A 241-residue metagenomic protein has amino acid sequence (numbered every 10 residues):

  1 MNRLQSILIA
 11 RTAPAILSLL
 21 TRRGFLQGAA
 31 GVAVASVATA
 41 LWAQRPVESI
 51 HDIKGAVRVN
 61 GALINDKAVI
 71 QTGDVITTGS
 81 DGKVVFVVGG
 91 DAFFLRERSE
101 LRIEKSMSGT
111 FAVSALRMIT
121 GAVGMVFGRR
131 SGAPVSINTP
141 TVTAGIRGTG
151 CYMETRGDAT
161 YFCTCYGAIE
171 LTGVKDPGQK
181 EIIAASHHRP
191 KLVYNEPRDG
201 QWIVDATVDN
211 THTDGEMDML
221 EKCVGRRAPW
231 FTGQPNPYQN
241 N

Functional and structural regions predicted by a protein language model:
M1-L20, G31-T39, Q44: N-terminal secretory signal peptides
F25-T72, G79, V87-N241: Flexible, surface-exposed loop/linker segments and immediately adjacent secondary-structure boundaries
